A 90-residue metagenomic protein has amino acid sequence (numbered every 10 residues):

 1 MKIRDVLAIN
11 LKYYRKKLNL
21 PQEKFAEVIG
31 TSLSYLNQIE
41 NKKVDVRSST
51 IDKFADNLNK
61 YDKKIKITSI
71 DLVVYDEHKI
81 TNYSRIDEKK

Functional and structural regions predicted by a protein language model:
M1-K17: A short, Lys/Arg-rich alpha-helix, primarily the initiator
K12, E23, D52, I70: Residues within the helices of the helix-turn-helix
K16, E27, D56: Alpha-helical residues within the helix-turn-helix
N19-Q38: Short alpha-helical DNA-recognition segment
P21, S32, R47, K66-T68: Short coil turns linking two alpha-helices in DNA-binding domains
S49-S69: DNA major-groove recognition helix of helix-turn-helix/homeodomain DNA-binding modules
K64-K90: Short, charged recognition helix plus adjacent turn of helix-turn-helix-like nucleic-acid-binding domains
